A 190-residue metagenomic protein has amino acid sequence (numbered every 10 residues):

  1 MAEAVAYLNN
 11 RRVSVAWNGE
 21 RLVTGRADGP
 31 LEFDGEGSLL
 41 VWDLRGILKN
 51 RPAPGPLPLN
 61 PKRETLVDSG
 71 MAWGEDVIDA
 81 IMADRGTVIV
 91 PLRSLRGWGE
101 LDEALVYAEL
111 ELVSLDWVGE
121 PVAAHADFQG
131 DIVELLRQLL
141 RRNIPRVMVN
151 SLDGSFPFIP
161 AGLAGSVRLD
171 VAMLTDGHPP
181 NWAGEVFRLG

Functional and structural regions predicted by a protein language model:
M1-R63, A72-M82, E109-V113, G119-M148 (+2 more regions): Conserved N-terminal beta1-alpha1 strand-loop-helix module at the mouth
V5-Y7, W42, L66-G70, P91 (+4 more regions): A cross-family glycoside hydrolase active-site/sugar-binding cleft signature
A53, L101-D102: Short amphipathic alpha-helical segments
D76-L101, M148-G154, V167-G190: Glycine-rich phosphate-binding active-site loops on the catalytic face of alpha/beta enzymes
L105-Y107: Short, conserved loop/helix-junction motifs that constitute active-site signature segments in enzyme catalytic cores
